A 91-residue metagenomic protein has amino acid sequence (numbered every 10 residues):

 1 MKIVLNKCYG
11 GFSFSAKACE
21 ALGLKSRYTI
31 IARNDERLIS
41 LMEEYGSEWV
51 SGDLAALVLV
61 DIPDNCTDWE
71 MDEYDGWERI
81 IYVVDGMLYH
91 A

Functional and structural regions predicted by a protein language model:
M1-A91: Catalytic phosphate/metal-binding cores of nucleic-acid and nucleotide-processing enzymes, i.e., regions that mediate
